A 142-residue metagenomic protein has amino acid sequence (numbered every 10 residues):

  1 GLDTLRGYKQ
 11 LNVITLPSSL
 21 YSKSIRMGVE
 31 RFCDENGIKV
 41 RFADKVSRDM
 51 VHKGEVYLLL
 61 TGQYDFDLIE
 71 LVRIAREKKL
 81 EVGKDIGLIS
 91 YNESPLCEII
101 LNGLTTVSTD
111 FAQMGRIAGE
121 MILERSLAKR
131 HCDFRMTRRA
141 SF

Functional and structural regions predicted by a protein language model:
G1-D34, R130-F142: An alpha-beta-alpha
T4-G7, R48-G54: Flexible, charged surface loops at secondary-structure boundaries
G7, D34-N36, V82, I100: Short, structurally constrained coil/turn elements that cap an alpha-helix or connect an alpha-helix to the following
K9, G37, L123-S126: Secondary-structure transition/hinge residues
K9, V40-R41, G83-K84: A local structural micro-motif
V13-M50, L59-D67, Y91-E93, S108-M114: Hinge/beta->alpha junction and helix N-cap segments in small-molecule ligand-binding domains
K53-V56, G62-F142: Flexible loop/turn connectors
